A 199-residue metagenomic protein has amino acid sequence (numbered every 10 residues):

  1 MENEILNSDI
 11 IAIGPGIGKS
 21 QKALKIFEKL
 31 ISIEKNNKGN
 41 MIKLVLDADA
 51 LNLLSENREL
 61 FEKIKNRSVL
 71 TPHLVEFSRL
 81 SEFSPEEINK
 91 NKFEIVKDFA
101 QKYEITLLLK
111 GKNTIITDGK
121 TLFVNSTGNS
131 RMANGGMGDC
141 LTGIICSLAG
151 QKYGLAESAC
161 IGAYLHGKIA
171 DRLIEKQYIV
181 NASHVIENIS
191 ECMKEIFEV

Functional and structural regions predicted by a protein language model:
M1-T127, K194-E198: Glycine-rich phosphate/dinucleotide-binding loop and adjoining beta-alpha-beta core of small-molecule
I10, G14-G16, N134, T142 (+3 more regions): Alpha-helical transmembrane segments in multi-pass membrane proteins
V69, P85, A149-G150, I174: Amphipathic alpha-helical interaction elements
R79, N134-K168: Short, small-residue alpha-helix embedded
E82-E87, R131, E175-I179: Short glycine-enriched, charge-decorated loop/helix-capping segments at active-site entrances that position
K92-Q101, L155-K168, A182-S190: Short, well-structured alpha-helical segments that form the helix of a local strand-helix-strand
V124-G136: Short pre-catalytic strand/loop immediately N-terminal to key active-site residues, enriched for Gly-Thr
I169-V199: Charged C-terminal helix
